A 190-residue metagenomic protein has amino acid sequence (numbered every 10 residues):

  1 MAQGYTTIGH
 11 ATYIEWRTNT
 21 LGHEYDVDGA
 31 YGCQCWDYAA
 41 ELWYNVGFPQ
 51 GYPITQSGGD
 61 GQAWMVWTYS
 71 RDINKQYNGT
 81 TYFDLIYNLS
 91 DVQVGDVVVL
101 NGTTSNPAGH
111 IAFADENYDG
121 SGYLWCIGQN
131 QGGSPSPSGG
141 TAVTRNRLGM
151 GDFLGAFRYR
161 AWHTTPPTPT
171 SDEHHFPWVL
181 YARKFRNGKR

Functional and structural regions predicted by a protein language model:
M1-W64, Y181: N-terminal capping segments
Q3-Y25, A108-R190: Aromatic- and glycine-rich peptidoglycan recognition patches
L21, L42, I54, M65 (+6 more regions): Generic detector of leucine side chains in alpha-helical contexts
Q34-E41, Q93, F113, D152: Extracytoplasmic/secreted proteins, especially bacterial periplasmic and envelope-associated proteins
P49, I54, T103, P135-S138 (+1 more regions): Generic local-structure boundary detector
G51, S57, D72, N146 (+1 more regions): Positively charged, low-complexity intrinsically disordered regions
S57-G133: ...with weaker cross-activation on analogous glycine-rich loops/strands in unrelated enzymes
